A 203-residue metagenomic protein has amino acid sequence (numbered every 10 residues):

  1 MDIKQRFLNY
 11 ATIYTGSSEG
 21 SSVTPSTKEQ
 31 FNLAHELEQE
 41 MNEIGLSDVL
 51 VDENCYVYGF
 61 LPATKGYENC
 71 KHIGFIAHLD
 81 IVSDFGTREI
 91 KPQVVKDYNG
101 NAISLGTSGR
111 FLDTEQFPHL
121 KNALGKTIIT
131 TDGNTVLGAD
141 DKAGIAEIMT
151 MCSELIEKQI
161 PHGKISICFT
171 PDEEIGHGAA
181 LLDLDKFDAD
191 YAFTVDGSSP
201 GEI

Functional and structural regions predicted by a protein language model:
M1-T127: Acidic/His- and Gly-rich active-site-bordering loop/insert found across diverse amide/peptide-bond hydrolases
K121-I203: Acidic/histidine-rich catalytic neighborhood of metal-dependent amide-processing enzymes
